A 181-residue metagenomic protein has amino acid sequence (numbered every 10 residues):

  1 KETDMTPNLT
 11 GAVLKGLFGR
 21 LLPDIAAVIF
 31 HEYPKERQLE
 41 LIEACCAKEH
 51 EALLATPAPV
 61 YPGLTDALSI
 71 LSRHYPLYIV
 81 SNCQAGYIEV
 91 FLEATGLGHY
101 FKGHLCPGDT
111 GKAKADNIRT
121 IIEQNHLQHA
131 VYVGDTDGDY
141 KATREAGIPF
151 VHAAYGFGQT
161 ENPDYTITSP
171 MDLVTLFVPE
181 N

Functional and structural regions predicted by a protein language model:
K1-P62, R73: N-terminal helical cap/lid subdomain that shapes the substrate entry/recognition surface in HAD-like hydrolases
D4, F30, H74-Y75, G96 (+2 more regions): Glycine-centered loop/turn motif at secondary-structure junctions
G11, P23, Y61, T65 (+3 more regions): Structural motif corresponding to alpha-helix initiation and N-cap regions
D24-V28, A44, D66, I70 (+3 more regions): Alpha-helical elements of Rossmann-like donor-binding domains used by nucleotide-donor carbohydrate transfer enzymes
E51-I79, A85, E89, A115: Short, acidic loop-to-helix structural element flanking the phosphoryl-transfer center in phosphate-processing enzymes
A85, E89-N181: Asp-based, Mg2+/Mn2+-dependent phosphohydrolase catalytic module
